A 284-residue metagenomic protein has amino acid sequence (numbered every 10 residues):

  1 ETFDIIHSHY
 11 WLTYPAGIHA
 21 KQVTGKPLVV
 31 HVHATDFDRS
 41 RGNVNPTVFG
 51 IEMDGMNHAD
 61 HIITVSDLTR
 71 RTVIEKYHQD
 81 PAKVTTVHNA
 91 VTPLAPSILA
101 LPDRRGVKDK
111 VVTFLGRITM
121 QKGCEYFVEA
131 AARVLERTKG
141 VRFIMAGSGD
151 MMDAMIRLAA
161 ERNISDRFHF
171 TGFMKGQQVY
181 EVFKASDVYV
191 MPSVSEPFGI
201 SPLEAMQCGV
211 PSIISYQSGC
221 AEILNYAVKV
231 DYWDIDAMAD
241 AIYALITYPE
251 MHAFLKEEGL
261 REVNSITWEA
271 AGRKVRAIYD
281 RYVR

Functional and structural regions predicted by a protein language model:
P27-V29, F37-D54, P93: Nucleotide-sugar donor phosphate/pyrophosphate-binding loop at the beta->alpha transition of glycosyltransferases
L68, A90: Carbohydrate-associated surface elements
G106-A131, K256: Conserved donor-binding/catalytic core segment of Leloir-type glycosyltransferases
I156-M174: Nucleotide-activated donor-binding/catalytic signature segment of Leloir-type glycosyltransferases, i.e., the conserved
F173-M174, E181-S186: Short alpha-helical donor nucleotide-sugar binding micro-motif in glycosyltransferases
V194: Aromatic "clamp/platform" in nucleotide-sugar-dependent glycosyltransferases that forms part of the donor/acceptor
P211-I214: Short hydrophobic beta-strand element within catalytic cores of glycosyltransferases and related nucleotide-activated
A227-D236, A244-P249: Conserved acidic donor-binding segment of nucleotide-sugar-dependent glycosyltransferases
